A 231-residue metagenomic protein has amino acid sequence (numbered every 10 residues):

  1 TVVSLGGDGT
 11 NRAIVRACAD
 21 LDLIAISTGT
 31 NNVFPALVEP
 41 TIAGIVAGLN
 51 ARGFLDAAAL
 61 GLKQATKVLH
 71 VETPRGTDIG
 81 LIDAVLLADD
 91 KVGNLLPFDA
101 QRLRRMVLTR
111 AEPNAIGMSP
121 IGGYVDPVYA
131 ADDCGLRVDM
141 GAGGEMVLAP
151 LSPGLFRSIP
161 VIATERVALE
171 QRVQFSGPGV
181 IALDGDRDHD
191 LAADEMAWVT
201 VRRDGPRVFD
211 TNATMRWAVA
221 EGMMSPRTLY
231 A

Functional and structural regions predicted by a protein language model:
T1, R12, A43-A47, L87-D89 (+5 more regions): Long, contiguous secondary-structure blocks with strong helical propensity
T1-G76: Small-residue-rich beta-alpha loop regions that form the catalytic core of phosphotransfer and lipid-active enzymes
A13, V33-F34, N94-L95, A182-D184 (+1 more regions): Short helix/loop capping segments that flank catalytic or ligand/cofactor-binding pockets
C18-D20, V85-L87, Q101-R102, D190 (+1 more regions): Short, solvent-exposed amphipathic alpha-helical segments in soluble enzyme and RNA/protein-processing domains
F34, D90, L191: Active-site-proximal flexible loops/turns
N50-R52, A115-G117, Y129-D133, R216-R227: A general structural signal for short secondary-structure boundary/capping elements
L55-A163, V167-Q171, G179: ATP/pyrophosphate-binding catalytic subdomain of soluble kinases
A142-A231: ATP/nucleoside-binding phosphotransfer catalytic cores, i.e., glycine-rich phosphate-binding loops
